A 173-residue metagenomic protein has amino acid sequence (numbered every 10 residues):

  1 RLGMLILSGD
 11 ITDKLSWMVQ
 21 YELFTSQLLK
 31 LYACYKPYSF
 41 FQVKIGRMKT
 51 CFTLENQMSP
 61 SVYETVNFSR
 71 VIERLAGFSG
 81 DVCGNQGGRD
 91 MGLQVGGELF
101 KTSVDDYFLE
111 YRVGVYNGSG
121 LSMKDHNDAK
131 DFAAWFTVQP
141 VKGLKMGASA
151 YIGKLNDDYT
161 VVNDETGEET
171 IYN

Functional and structural regions predicted by a protein language model:
R1-L121, H126-A133, T137-I152: Outer membrane beta-barrel
T137-N173: Detector for outer-membrane/organellar transmembrane beta-barrel domains, recognizing the amphipathic beta-strand
